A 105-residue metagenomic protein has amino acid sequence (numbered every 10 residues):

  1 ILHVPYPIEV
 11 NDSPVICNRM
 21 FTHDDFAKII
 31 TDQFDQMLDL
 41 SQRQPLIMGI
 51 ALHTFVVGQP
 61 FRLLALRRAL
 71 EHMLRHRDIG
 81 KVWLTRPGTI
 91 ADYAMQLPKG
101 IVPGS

Functional and structural regions predicted by a protein language model:
I1-Q44, P103: Active-site-adjacent pocket scaffolds in enzyme catalytic domains
T31-S105: C-terminal domain-boundary segment and adjacent tail
